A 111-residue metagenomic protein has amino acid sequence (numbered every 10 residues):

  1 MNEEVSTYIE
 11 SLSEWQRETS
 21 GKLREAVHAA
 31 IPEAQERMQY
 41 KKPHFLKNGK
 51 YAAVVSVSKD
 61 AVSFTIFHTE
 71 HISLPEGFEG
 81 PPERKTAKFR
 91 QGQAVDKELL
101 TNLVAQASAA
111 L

Functional and structural regions predicted by a protein language model:
M1-L111: Charge-dense, helix-prone N-terminal extensions
